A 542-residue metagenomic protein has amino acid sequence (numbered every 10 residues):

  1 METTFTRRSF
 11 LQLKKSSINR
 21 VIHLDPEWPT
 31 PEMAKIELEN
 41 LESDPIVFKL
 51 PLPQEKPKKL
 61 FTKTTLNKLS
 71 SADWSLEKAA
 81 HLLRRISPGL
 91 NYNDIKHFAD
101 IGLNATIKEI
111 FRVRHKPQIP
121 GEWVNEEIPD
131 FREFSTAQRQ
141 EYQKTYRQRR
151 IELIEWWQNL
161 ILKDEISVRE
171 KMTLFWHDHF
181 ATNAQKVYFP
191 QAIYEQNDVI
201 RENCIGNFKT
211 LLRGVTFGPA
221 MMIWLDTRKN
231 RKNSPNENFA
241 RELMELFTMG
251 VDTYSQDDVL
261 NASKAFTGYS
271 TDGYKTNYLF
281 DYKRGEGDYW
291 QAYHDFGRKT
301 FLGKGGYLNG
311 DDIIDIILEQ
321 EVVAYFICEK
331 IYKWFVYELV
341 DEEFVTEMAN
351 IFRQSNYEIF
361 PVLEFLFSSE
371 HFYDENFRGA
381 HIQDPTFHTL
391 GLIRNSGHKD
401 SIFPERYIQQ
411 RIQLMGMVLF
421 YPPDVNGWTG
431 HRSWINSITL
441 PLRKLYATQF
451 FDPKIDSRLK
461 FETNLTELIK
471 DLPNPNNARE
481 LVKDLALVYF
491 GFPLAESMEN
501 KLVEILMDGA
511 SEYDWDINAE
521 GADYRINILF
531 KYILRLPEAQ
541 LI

Functional and structural regions predicted by a protein language model:
E2-T6, L11-H23, E27, K35 (+7 more regions): Active-site substrate-binding loop specific to GH73 endo-beta-N-acetylglucosaminidase modules in bacterial autolysins
K14, A99-G102, F111, V215 (+3 more regions): A general structural motif at alpha-helix termini
L38, L60, T65, K78 (+3 more regions): N-terminal accessory alpha/beta regions
K56-S75, A80-Y92, Q320, A324-S355 (+1 more regions): Flexible, low-complexity segments enriched for small/polar residues
N67, R139-Q143, A181-N183, T227-N230 (+4 more regions): A ubiquitous short alpha-helical element
